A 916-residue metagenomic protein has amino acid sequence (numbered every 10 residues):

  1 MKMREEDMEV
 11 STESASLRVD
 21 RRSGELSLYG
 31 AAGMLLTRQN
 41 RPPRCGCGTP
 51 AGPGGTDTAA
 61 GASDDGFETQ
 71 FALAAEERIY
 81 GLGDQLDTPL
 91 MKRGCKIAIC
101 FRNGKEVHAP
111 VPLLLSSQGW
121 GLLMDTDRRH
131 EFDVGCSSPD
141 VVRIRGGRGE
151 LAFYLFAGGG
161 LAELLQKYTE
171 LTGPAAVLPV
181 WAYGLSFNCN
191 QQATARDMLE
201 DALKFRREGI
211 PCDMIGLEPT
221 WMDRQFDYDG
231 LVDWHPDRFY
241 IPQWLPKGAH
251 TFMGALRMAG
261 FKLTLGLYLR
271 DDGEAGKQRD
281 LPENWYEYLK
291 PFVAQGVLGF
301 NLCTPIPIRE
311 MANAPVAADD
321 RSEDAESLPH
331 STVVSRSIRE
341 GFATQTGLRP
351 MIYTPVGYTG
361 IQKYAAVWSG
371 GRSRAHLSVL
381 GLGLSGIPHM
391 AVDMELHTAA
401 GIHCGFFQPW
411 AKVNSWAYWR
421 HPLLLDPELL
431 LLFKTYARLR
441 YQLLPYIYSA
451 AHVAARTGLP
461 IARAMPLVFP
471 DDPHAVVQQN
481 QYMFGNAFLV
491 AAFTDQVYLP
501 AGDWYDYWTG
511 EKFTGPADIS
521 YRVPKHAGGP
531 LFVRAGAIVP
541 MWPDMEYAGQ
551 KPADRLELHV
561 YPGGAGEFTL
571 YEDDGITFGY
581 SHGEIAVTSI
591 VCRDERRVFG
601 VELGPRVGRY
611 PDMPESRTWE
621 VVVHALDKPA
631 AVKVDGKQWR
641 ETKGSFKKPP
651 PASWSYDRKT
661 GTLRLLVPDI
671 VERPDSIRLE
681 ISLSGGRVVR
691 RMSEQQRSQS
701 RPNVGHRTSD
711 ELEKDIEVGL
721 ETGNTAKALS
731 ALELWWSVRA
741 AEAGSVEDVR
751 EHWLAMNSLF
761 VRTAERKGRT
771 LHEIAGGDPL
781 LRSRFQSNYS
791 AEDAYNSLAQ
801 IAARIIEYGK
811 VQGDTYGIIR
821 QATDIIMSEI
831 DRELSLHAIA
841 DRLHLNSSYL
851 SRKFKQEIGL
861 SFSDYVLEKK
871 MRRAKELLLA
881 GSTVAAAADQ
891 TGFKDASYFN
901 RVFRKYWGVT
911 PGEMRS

Functional and structural regions predicted by a protein language model:
M1-P43, Y498-A501, D518: Beta-strand-rich N-terminal accessory domains
M8-S14, L489-A491, V598-R609: Short, well-ordered beta-strand segments enriched in hydrophobic/aromatic residues
G33-G528: Catalytic-domain carbohydrate-binding cleft regions of carbohydrate-active enzymes
V497-T509, V621-F646: Solvent-exposed beta-hairpin/edge-strand motifs
A535-K637, D657-S693: Accessory, solvent-exposed terminal regions and/or long lumenal/extracellular loops of proteins
R687, M692-L834, A838-N846, L860: Inter-domain helical "communication" segments and dimerization helices that couple sensory or membrane-embedded modules
T823-S828, H837, Q856-K894, S916: Terminal helix-turn-helix DNA-binding modules in bacterial transcription factors
I839-L843, S847-S848, F854, A880-R915: Sequence-specific DNA-binding recognition helix
